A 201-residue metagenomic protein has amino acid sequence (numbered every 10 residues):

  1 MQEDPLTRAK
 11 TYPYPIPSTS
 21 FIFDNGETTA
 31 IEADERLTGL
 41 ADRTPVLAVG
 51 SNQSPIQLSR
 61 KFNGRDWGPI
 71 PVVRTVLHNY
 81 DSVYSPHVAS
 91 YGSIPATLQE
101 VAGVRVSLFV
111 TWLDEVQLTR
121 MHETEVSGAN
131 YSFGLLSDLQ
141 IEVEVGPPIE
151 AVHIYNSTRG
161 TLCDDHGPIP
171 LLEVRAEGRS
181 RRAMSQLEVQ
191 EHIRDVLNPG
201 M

Functional and structural regions predicted by a protein language model:
M1-M201: Glycine-aromatic micro-motifs
